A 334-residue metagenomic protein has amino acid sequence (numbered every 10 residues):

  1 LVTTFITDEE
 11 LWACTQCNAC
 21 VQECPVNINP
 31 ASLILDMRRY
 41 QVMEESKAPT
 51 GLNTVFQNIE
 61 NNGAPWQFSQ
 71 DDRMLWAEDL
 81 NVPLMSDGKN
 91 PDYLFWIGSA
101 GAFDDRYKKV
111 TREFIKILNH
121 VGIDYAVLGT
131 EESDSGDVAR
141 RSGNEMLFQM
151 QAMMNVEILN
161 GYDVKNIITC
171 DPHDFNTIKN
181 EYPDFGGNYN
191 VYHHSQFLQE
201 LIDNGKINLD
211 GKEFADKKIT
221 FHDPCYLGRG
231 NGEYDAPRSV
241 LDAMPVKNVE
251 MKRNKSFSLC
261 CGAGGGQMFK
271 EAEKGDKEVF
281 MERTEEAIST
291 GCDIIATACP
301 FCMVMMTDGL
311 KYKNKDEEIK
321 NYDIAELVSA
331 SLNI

Functional and structural regions predicted by a protein language model:
L1-Q16, A215, H222, G275 (+2 more regions): Ferredoxin-like iron-sulfur electron-transfer modules
L1-Y182, G186, L201: Iron-sulfur-cluster electron-transfer modules
N90, A215-K217, C292: Phosphate-coordination loops involved in phosphoryl transfer and adenosine-cofactor binding
G101-N190, Y226-I334: Cofactor-cradling patches in redox/metallo enzymes
Y189-F197: Short, conserved active-site entrance elements at the starts or edges of catalytic domains
L201-K217, G262-M268, S331-I334: Short, surface-exposed amphipathic charged segments that create phosphate/polyanion-binding patches used for binding
D203-L241: C-terminal amphipathic alpha-helical segment
